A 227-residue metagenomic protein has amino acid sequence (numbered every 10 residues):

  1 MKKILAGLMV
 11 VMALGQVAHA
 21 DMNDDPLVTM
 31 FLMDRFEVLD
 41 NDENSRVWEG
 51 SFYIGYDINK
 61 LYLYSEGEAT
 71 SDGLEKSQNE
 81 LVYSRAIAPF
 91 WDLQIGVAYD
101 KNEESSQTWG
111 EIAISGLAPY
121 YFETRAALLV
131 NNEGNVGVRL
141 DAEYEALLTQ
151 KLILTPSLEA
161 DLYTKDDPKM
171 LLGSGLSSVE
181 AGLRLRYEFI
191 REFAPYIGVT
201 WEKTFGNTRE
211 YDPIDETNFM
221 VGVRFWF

Functional and structural regions predicted by a protein language model:
A18-D72, R85, F219: Outer-membrane beta-barrel initiation region
L27-T29, N44-W48, E75-N79, S106-G110 (+3 more regions): Residues that define the transmembrane beta-barrel architecture of outer-membrane proteins
R35-E37, L63-G67, I95-Y99, A126-V130 (+2 more regions): Transmembrane beta-barrel strands of outer-membrane/channel proteins
F36-E43, E68-D72, A98-E103, A127-N131 (+2 more regions): Outer-membrane beta-barrel domain signature
I54-Y56, R85, G116, V130 (+3 more regions): Residue-level signature of outer-membrane beta-barrel architecture
D57-Y62, P89-L93, Y120-T124, L148-L154 (+1 more regions): Repeated loop/turn-to-beta-strand initiation elements of outer-membrane beta-barrel proteins
Q107-D166: Detector for outer-membrane/organellar transmembrane beta-barrel domains, recognizing the amphipathic beta-strand
P119, G182-L183, Y187-E188, I214-F227: Outer-membrane beta-barrel "beta-signal"
